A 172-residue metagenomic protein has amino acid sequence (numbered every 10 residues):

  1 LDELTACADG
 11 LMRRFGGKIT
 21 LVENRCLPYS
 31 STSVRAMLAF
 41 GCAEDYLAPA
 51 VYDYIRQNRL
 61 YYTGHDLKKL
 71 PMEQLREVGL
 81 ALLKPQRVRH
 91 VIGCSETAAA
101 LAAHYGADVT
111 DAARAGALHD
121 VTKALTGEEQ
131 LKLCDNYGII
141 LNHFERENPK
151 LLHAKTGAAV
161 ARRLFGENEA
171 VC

Functional and structural regions predicted by a protein language model:
L1-K69: Classical nucleotidyltransferase
T32, I92-E96, A154-T156: A generic alpha-helix surface/boundary motif
D45, P49, R89, T110 (+1 more regions): Short, solvent-exposed positions on alpha-helices
A50-D53, G93-E96, G116: Amphipathic alpha-helical interaction segments
T63-L83: Extreme N-terminal tail/first-helix region
E77-L82, H104-C172: Divalent metal-dependent catalytic cores for phosphoryl transfer on phosphate-bearing substrates
